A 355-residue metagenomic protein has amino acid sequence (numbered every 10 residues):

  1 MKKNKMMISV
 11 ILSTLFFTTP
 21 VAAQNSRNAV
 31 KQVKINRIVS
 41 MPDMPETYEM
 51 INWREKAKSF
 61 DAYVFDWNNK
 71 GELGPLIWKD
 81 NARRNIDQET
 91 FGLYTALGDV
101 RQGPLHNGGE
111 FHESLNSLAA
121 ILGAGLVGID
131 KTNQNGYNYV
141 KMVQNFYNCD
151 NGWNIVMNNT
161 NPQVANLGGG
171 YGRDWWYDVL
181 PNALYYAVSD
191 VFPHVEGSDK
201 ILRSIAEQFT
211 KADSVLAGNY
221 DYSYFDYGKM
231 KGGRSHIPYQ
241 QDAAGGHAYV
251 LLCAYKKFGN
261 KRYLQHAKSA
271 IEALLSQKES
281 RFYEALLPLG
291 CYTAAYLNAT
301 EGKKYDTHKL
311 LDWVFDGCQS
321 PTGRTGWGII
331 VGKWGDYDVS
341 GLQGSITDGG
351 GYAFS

Functional and structural regions predicted by a protein language model:
M1-I8: Bacterial N-terminal signal peptides that target proteins for export
S9-F16: Bacterial N-terminal signal peptides
F16-A22: C-terminal segment of classical bacterial N-terminal signal peptides
Q24-Q163, V191-S223: Low-complexity, Ser/Thr/Pro/Gly-enriched N-terminal "stalk/linker" regions
N85-L115, M157-V179, G228-A243, L274-L287 (+2 more regions): Solvent-exposed loop and edge beta-strand segments that line ligand/cofactor-binding and catalytic clefts
N116-T132, V179-G197, R234-P238, G245-G259 (+2 more regions): Well-ordered alpha-helical scaffold segments within catalytic/enzyme domains
S189-K261, A273-S276, Y292, W313-C318: Active-site lining segments of carbohydrate-active enzymes
K200, F209-A217, Y224-K229, Q277-A285 (+2 more regions): Extended ligand-binding clefts on enzyme/binding-domain cores
